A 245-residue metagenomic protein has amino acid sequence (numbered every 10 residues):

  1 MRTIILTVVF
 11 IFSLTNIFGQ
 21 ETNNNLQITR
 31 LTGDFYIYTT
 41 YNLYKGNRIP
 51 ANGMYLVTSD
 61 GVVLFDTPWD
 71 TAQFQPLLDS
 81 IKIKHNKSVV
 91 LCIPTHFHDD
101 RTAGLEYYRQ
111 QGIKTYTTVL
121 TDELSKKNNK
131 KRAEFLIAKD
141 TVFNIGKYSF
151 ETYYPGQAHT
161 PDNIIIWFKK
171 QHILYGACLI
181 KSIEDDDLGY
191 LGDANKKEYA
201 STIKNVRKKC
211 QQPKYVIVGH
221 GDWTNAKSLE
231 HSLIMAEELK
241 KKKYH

Functional and structural regions predicted by a protein language model:
M1-T22: Bacterial Sec-dependent N-terminal signal peptides
I17-R30, K241-H245: Sec-dependent signal peptide cleavage junction
T22-N25, R30-L31, V119-G156, T160-D162 (+2 more regions): Metallo-beta-lactamase
R30-L77, I165-C178: Conserved beta-strand hairpin/beta-sheet module of binuclear metal-dependent hydrolase folds, prominently
D34, L56, D66, I81 (+8 more regions): Divalent metal-coordination and catalytic microenvironments
S59-G61, A72-Y116, Q211: Active-site metal-binding motif and surrounding structural segment of the metallo-beta-lactamase
G61-V62, W69-D70, P155-A158, D162-K227: Metallo-beta-lactamase
K227-H245: Binuclear metal-ion centers of metallo-dependent hydrolases, dominated by the metallo-beta-lactamase
